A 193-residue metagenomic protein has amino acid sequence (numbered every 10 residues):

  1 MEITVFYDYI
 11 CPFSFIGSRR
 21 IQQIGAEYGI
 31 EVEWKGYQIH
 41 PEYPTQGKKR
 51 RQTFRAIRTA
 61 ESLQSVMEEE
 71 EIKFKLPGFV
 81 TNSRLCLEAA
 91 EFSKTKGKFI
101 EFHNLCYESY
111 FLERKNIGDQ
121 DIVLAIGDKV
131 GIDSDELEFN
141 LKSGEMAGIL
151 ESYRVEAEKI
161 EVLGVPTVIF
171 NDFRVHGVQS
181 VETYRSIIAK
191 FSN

Functional and structural regions predicted by a protein language model:
E2-T4, I16-Y28, F54, L105-N193: C-terminal cap of thioredoxin/glutaredoxin-like
V5-I10: Aromatic-flanked redox-active Cys/Sec active sites in thiol-based oxidoreductases, especially the WC-centered
F15-E113: Structural alpha/beta surface segment adjacent to cysteine/selenocysteine redox centers across thiol/disulfide enzymes
